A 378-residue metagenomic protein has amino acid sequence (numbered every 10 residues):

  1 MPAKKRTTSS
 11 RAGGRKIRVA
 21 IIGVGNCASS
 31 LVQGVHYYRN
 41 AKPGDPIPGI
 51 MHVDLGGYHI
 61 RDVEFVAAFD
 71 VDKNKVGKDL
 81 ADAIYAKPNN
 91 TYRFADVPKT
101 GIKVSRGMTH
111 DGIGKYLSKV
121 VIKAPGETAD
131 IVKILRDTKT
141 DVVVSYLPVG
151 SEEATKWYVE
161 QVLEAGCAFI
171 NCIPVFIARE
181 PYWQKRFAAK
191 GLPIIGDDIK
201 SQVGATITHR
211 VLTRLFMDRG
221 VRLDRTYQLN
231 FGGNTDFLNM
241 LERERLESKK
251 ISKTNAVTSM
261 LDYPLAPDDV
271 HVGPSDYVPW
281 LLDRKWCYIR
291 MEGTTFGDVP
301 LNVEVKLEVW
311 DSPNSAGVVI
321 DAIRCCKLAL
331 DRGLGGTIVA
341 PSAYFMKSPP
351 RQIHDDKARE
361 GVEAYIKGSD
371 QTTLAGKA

Functional and structural regions predicted by a protein language model:
P2-Y158, E164, L246-I251, C287: N-terminal glycine-/serine-/threonine-rich beta1-alpha1-beta2 phosphate-ribose binding loop of Rossmann-like
K16-R18, I194-D198, E304-W310: A short glycine/serine-rich beta->alpha loop
I22, R61, K75, A86-N89 (+2 more regions): Active-site-lining helix/loop region of Rossmann-like oxidoreductase modules
G23-S29, L147-E153, I173-R179, K200-T206 (+1 more regions): Gly/Ser/Thr-rich loops at beta-strand to alpha-helix junctions that form or flank small-molecule/cofactor-binding
V143-S145, F169-C172, I195-D198, T226: Short catalytic-loop micro-motif centered on adjacent basic/acidic residues
P148-E164, C172-P193: Rossmann-fold NAD(P)-binding glycine/threonine-rich loop
R186-I199, G220, D224: Rossmann-fold dehydrogenase core element
A316-A378: NAD(P)-dependent Rossmann-like dehydrogenase/reductase catalytic/cofactor-binding core
